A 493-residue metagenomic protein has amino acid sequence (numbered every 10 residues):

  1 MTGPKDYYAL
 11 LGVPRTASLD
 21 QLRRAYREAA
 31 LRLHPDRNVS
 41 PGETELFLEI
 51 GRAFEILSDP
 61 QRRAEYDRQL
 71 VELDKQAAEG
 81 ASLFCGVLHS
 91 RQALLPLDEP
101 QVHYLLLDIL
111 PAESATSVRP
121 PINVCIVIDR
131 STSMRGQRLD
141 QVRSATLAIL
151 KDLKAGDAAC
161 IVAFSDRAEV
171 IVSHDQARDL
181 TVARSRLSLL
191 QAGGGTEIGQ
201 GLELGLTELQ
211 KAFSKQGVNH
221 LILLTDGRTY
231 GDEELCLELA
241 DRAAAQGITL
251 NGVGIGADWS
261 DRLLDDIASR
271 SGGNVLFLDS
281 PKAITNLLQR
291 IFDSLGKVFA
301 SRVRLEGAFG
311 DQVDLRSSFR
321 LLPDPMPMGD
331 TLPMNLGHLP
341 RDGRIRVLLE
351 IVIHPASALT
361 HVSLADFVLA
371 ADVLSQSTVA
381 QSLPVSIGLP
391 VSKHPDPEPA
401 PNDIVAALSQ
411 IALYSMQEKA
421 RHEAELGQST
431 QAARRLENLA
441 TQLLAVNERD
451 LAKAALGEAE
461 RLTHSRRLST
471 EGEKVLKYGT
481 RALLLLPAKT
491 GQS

Functional and structural regions predicted by a protein language model:
M1-R37, E49, A53, D74: N-terminal J-domain/J-like co-chaperone modules of DnaJ/Hsp40 proteins
D6-L10, G42, E49-P100, L106 (+1 more regions): Post-J-domain flank of DnaJ/Hsp40 co-chaperones
Q101-R304, I353-L359: Exposed acidic/Ser/Thr-rich ligand/metal-binding surfaces
E169-V172, G310-S318, L374-T378: Short aromatic-acidic-glycine turn motif
R320-G343: Extracellular adhesion/glycan-binding regions together with long Ser/Thr- and acidic-residue-rich low-complexity tracts
P340-A358: Low-complexity, intrinsically disordered segments enriched in Ser/Thr together with acidic residues
I353-S493: Long, acidic serine/threonine- and proline-rich intrinsically disordered regions
